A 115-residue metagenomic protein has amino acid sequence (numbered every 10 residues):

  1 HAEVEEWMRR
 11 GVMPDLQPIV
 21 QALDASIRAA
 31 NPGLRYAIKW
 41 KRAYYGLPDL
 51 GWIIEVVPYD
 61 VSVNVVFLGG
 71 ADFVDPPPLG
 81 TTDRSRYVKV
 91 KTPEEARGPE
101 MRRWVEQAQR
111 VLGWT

Functional and structural regions predicted by a protein language model:
H1-T115: Charge-dense, helix-prone N-terminal extensions
